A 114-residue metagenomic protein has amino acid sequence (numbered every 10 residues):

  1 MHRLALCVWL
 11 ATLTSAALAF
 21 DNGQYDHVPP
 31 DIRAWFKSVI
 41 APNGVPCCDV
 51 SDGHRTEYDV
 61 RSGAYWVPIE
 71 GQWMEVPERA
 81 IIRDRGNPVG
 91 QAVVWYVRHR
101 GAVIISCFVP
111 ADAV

Functional and structural regions predicted by a protein language model:
M1-L6: Positively charged n-region of N-terminal signal peptides that target proteins for export
L10, V50-S51, P110: General secretory precursor processing signal
L13-A16: N-terminal signal peptide c-region/cleavage motif recognized by signal peptidases
A19-I69, W73: N-terminal secretory signal peptides
R55, G63-V114: Helix-rich interaction surfaces within compact, conserved domain-sized segments that mediate assembly or partner
